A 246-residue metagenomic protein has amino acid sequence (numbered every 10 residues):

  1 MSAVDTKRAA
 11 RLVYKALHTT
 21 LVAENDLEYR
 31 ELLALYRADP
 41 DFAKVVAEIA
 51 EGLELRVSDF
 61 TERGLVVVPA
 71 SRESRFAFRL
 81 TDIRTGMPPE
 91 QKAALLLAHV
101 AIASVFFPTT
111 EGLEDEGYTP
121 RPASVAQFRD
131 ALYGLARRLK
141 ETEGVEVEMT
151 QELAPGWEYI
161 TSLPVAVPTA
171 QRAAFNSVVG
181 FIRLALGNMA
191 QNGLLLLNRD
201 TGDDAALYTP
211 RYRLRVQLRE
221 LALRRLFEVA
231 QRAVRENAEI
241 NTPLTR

Functional and structural regions predicted by a protein language model:
M1-T109: Eukaryotic partner-binding/assembly regions in large regulatory complexes
E24-L33, L113, Y118-L132, K140-E146 (+1 more regions): Short acidic, hydrophobic short linear motifs in intrinsically disordered regions
A38-V46, A174-Q191: Short amphipathic alpha-helical interaction segments
A50-F60, L186-G202: A short, conserved structural fragment
G64-V68, G202-Y212: Minor-groove-contacting beta-hairpin "wing" of winged helix-turn-helix DNA-binding domains
R79, V167-A170, R211-R246: Short, amphipathic alpha-helical interaction segments positioned at domain boundaries
S104-P108, A131-R138, N188, N192-L195: Amphipathic alpha-helical interaction surfaces
V179, G193-L196, V216: Long amphipathic all-alpha helical oligomerization modules
